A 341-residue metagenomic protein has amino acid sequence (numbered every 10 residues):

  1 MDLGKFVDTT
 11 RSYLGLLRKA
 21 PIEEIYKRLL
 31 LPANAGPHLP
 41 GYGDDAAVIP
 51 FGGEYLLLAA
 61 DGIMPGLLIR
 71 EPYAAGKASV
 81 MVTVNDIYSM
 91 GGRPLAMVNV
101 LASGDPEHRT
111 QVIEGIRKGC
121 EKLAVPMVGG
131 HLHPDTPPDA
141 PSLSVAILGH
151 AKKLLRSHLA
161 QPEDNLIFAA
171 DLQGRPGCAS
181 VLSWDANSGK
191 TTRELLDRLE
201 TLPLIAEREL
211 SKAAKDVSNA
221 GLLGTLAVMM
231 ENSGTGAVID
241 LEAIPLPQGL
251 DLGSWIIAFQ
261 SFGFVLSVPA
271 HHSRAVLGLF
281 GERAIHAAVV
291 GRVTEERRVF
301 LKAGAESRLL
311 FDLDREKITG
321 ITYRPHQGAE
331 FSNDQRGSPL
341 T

Functional and structural regions predicted by a protein language model:
M1-K5, Y13, R283-T341: Acidic, Ser/Thr/Pro-rich beta/coil linker or hinge segments at domain junctions
M1-S89, N165-F168, T294, R308: N-terminal glycine-rich phosphate/pyrophosphate-binding loops that anchor nucleotide-derived ligands and cofactors
H38-G41, H133, V217, T235-P247 (+1 more regions): Beta-strand->loop->alpha-helix junctions that form or flank phosphate-binding loops in nucleotide-handling enzymes
G53-L56, I63-P65, R93-S180, R292-T294 (+1 more regions): Glycine-rich anion-binding loops of enzyme active sites
E71-V98, Q111-K122, R198-L204, L222-V228 (+1 more regions): Small-aliphatic-rich amphipathic alpha-helix that forms the alpha element of a beta-alpha
C178-E194: Short, compositionally biased
T191-S261: Active-site-proximal betaalpha loop/short-helix elements that scaffold phosphoryl/nucleotidyl transfer chemistry
S267-R274: Helix N-cap motif at beta-to-alpha junctions
